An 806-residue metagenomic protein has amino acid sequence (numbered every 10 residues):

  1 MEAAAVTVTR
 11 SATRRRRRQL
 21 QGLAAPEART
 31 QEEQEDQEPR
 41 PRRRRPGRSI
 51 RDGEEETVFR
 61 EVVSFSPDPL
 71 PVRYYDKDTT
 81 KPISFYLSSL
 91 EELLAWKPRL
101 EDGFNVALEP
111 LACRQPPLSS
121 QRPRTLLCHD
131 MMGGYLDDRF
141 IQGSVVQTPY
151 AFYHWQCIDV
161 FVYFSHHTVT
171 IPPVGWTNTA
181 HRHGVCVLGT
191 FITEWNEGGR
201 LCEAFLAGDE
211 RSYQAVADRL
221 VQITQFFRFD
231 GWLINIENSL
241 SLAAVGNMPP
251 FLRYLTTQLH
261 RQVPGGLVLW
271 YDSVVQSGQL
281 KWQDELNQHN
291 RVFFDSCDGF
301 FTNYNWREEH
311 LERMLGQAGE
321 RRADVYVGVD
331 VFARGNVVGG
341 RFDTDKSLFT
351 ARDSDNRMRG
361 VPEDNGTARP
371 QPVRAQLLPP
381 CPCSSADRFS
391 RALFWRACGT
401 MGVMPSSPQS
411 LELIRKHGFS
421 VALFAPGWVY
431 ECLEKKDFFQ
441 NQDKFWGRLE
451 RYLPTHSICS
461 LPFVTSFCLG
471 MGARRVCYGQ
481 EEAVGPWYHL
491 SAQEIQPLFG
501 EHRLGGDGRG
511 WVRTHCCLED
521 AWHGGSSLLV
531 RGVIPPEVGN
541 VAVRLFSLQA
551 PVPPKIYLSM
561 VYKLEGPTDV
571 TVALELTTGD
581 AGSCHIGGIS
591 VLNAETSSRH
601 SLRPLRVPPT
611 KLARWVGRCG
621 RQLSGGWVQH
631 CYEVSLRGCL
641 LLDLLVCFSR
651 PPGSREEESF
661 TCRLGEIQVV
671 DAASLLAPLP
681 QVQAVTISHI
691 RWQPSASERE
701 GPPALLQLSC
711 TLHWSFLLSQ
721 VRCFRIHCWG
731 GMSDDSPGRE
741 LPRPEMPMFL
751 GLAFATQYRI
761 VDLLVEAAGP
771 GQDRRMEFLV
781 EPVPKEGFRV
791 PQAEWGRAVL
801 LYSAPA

Functional and structural regions predicted by a protein language model:
E2, R10-T13, L118-H310: Chitinase-like catalytic core of GlcNAc-active glycosidases
R60-L87, K97, D330-E363, R388 (+1 more regions): Substrate-binding cleft of secreted/luminal carbohydrate-active enzymes
F161, L528, A542-L574, V628-L636 (+3 more regions): Extra-cytoplasmic beta-strand recognition segments
G500, G510-R544, I586-G620: Short carbohydrate-recognition loop motifs
M560, P608-A673: Extracellular beta-strand ligand-recognition surfaces/modules
L705-Q720: Conserved aromatic anchor
V761-P791: Beta-strand-rich modules
K785-P805: Extracellular fibronectin type III
